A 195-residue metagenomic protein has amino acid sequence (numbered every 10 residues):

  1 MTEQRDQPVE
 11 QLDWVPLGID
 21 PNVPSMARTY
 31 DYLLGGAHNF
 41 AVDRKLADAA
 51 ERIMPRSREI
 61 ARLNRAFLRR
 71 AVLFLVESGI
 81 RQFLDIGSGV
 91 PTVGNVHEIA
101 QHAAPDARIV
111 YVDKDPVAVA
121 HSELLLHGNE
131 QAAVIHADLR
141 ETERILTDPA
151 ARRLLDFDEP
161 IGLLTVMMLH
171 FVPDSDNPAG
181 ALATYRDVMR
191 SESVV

Functional and structural regions predicted by a protein language model:
M1-A137, E141-F157, A179, A183-D187: Rossmann-like AdoMet
E141, L169-P173: Active-site micro-motifs of SAM-dependent methyltransferase domains
P160-L169: Residues lining the SAM
V172-S175, M189-R190: Helix-to-beta-strand junctions that scaffold the AdoMet/dcAdoMet cofactor pocket in Class I SAM-dependent enzymes
E192-V194: Short glycine-centered segments of the SAM/dcSAM-binding site in methyltransferase folds
